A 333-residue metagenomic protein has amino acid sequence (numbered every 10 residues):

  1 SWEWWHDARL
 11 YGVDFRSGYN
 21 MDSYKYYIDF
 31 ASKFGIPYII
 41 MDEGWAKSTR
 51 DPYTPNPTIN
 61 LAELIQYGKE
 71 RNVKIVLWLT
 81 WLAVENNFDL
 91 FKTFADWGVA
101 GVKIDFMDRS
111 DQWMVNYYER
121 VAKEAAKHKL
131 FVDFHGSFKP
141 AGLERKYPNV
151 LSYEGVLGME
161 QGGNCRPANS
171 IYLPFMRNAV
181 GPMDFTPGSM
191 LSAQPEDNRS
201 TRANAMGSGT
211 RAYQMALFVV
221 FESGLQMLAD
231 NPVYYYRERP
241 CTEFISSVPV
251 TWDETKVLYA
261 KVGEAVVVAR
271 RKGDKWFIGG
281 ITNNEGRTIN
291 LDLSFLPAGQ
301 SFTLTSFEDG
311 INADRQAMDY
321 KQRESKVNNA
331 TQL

Functional and structural regions predicted by a protein language model:
S1-E70: Conserved structural scaffold segments of CAZyme catalytic domains across common CAZy folds
M41-T210: Aromatic- and carboxylate-enriched substrate-binding clefts and catalytic-loop regions of carbohydrate-active enzymes
L130-G136, M159, G163, M227-Y236 (+2 more regions): Acidic/polar loop patches that form or flank catalytic/metal-binding clefts of enzymes that bind anionic ligands
P195-F221, Q226, R271-W276, I281-R287: Long hydrophobic segments that form regular secondary structure
D230-F277, D314-M318: Glycan-recognition and catalytic regions of carbohydrate-active enzymes
V262-Q300: Carbohydrate-binding surface patches
F295-I311: Solvent-exposed beta-hairpin/edge-strand motifs
E324-L333: C-terminal beta-strand-rich structural cap/linker in extracellular carbohydrate-active enzymes
